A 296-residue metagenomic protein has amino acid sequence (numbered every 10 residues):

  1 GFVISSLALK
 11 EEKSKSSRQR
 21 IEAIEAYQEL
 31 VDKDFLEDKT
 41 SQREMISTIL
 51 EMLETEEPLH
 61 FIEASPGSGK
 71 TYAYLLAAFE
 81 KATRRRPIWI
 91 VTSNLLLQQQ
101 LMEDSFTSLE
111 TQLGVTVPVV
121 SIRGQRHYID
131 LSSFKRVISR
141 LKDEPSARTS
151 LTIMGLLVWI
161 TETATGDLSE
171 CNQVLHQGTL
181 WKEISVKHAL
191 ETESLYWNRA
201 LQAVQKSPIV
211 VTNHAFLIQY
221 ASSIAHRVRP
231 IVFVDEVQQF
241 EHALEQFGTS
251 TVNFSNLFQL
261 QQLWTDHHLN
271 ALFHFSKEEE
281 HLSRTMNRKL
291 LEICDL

Functional and structural regions predicted by a protein language model:
F2-D32, E37, R85-I88, T92-P208 (+3 more regions): A substrate-engagement module of RecA-like helicase motors
L36-E54: N-terminal pre-P-loop "Q-motif" helix
I49, L53-E57, A82, I218: Structural motif corresponding to the C-terminal cap of alpha-helices
T55-L76: Walker A/P-loop
L59, T116, I209, I231-V232: Hydrophobic "anchor" residues on beta-strands that sit immediately upstream of conserved functional sites
S65-G67, A78, S93-L96, G124-Q125 (+2 more regions): An acidic- and aromatic-residue-enriched active-site/binding cleft used to recognize and process polar
T71-R84, D104-S108: Walker A/P-loop NTP-binding motif
Y74, L96-Q99, E103-T107, L190-P208 (+1 more regions): Signature of the SF2 helicase/ATPase Hel1-core->accessory helical subdomain module
